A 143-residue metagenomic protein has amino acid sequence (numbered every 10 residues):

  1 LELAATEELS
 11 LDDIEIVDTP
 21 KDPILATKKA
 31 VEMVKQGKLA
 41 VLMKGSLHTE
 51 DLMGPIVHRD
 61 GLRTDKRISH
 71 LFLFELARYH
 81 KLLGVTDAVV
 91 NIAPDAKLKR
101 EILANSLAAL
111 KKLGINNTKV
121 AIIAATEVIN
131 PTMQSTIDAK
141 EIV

Functional and structural regions predicted by a protein language model:
L1-V143: Anion-binding alpha/beta catalytic cores of soluble intermediary-metabolism enzymes, centered on
